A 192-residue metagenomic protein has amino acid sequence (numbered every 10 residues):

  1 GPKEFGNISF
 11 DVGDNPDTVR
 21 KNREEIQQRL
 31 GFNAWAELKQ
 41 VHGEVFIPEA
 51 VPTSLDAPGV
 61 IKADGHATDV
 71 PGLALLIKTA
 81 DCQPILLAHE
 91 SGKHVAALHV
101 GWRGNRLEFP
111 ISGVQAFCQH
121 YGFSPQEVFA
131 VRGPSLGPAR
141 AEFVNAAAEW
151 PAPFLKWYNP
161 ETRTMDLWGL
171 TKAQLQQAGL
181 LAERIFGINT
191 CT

Functional and structural regions predicted by a protein language model:
G1-T192: Active-site microenvironment for binding and transforming phosphate-containing groups
